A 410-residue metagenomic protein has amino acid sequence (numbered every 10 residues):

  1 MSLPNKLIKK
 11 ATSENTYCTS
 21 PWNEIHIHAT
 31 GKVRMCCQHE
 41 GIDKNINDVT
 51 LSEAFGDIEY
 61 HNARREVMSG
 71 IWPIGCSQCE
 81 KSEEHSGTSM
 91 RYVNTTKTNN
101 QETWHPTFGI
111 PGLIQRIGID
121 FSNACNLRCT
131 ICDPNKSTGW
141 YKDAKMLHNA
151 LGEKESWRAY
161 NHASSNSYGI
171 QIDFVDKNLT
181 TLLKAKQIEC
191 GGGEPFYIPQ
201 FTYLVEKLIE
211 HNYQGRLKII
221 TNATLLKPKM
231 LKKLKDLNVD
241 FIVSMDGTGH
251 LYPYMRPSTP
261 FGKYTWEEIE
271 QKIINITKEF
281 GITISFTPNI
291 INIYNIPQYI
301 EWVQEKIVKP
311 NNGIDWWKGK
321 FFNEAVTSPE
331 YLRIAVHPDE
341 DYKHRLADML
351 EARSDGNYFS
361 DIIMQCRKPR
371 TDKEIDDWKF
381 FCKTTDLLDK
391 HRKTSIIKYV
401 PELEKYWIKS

Functional and structural regions predicted by a protein language model:
M1-S165, T181-L182, F359-S410: N-terminal pre-core extensions flanking Radical SAM catalytic domains
W22, C37-Q38, M90, R128-D133 (+5 more regions): A short acidic (Asp/Glu
T30, K218, V239-I242, T265-K409: Conserved C-terminal portion of the radical SAM core fold that forms the substrate/S-adenosylmethionine-binding
S52-F55, C129, V205-I209, I273-I274 (+1 more regions): Non-transmembrane alpha-helical segments in soluble domains of secreted/periplasmic/extracellular proteins
S77, I119, T130, C190 (+2 more regions): A broad, structural surface signal
I114-A124, D133-I172, L182-P199, I209-K227 (+3 more regions): Core AdoMet radical
Q171-K177, T202-L204, M230: Leucine-rich repeat
D173-L179, K272-T277: Short, basic/hydrophobic alpha-helical segments
